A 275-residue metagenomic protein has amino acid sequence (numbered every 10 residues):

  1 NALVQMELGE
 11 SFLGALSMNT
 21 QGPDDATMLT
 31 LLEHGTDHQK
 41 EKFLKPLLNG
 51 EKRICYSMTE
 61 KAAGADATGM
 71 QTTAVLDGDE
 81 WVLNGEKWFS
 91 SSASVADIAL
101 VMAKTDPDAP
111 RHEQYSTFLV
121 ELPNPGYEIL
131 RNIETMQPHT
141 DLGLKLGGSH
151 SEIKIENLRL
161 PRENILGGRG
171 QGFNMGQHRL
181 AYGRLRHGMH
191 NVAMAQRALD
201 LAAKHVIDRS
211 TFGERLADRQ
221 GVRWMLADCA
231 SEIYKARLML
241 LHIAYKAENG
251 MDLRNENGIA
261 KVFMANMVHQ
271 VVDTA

Functional and structural regions predicted by a protein language model:
N1-G9, Q71, D108: Glycine-rich loop at the start of a catalytic domain that most often binds anionic cofactors/ligands
L3-L8, A26, Q177-H178, Y182 (+1 more regions): Glycine-rich phosphate/cofactor-binding loops in nucleotide/flavin-utilizing enzymes
L8-S17: A short glycine/serine-rich beta->alpha loop
L16-H38, G64: N-terminal glycine-rich flavin-associated loop
M18-N19, Q39-D200, K204, E214: FAD-binding core of flavoproteins
M28-G35, T73, R184-H187, A227-D228: Short, well-ordered beta-strand elements within core beta-sheets of diverse protein domains
A203-A217, A230-A265, H269-V272: C-terminal helix-coil-helix/basic helical segment that borders enzyme active sites and/or dimer interfaces and provides
